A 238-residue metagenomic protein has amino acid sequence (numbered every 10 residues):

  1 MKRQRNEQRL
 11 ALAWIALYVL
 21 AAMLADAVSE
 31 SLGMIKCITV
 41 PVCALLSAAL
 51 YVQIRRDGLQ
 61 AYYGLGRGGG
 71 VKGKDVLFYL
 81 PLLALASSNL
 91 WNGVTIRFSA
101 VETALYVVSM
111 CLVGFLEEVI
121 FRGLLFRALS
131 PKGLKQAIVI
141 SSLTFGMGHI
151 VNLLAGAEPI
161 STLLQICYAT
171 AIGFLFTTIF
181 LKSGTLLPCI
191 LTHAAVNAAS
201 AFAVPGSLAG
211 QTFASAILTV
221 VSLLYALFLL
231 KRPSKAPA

Functional and structural regions predicted by a protein language model:
R5-I54, G70, K74, Y79-L80 (+2 more regions): Alpha-helical transmembrane segments in multi-pass membrane proteins
N6, S31-V40, G133-S141, T185 (+1 more regions): Membrane-interface starts of transmembrane alpha-helices
L17-D26, L83-N92, L143-N152, A194-A203: Aromatic-anchored segments of alpha-helical transmembrane domains
A27-I38, I54-V119, F126, S130-P131: Juxtamembrane helix-loop-helix connectors linking adjacent transmembrane helices in multi-pass membrane enzymes
I54-A61, L227-A238: Membrane-interface capping segments at transmembrane-helix boundaries
T95-V107, L154-Y168, A209-T212: Juxtamembrane helix-entry segments on the extracytoplasmic side of multipass membrane proteins
L116-S142, L181-T185: Membrane-interface helix/loop boundary segments of multi-pass membrane proteins
T162-L218: Functionally important transmembrane alpha-helices
